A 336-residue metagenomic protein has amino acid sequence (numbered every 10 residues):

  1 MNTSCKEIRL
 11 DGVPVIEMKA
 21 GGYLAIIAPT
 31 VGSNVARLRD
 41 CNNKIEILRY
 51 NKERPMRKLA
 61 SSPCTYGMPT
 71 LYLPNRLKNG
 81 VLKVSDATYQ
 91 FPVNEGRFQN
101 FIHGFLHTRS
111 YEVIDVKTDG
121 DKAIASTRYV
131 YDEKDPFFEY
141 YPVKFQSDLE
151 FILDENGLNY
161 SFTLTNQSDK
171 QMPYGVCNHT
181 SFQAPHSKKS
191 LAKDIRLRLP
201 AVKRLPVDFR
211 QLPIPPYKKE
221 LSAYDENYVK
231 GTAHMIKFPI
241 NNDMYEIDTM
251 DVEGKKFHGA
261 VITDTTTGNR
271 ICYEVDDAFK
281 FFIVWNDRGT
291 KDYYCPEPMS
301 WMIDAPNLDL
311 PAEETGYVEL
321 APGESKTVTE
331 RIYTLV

Functional and structural regions predicted by a protein language model:
M1-I47, M299, A312, Y333-V336: Generic N-terminal segment detector
M1-L10, K19, A87-T88, P92-E155: Extended, loop-rich substrate-binding clefts of extracytoplasmic carbohydrate-active enzymes
M18, P29, D40, V130-T180 (+1 more regions): Acidic, contiguous internal or C-terminal segments within carbohydrate-active enzymes that form a structured patch used
Y23, N100-I114, G231-L308, A312-T315: Acidic/His-leaning functional-site neighborhoods
L24-T88, Y294: Acidic-aromatic substrate-binding/catalytic surfaces of carbohydrate-active enzymes
I27, T127-Y129, D264, G323-T334: Short, hydrophobic/aromatic-enriched beta-strand segments in well-ordered soluble domains
L82-F91, F162, V318-L335: Short Pro-Gly-centered flexible turn/kink motifs
Q90, Q171-M172, S181-D276: Active-site/ligand-binding surface loops and adjacent short beta/alpha elements that line catalytic pockets across
